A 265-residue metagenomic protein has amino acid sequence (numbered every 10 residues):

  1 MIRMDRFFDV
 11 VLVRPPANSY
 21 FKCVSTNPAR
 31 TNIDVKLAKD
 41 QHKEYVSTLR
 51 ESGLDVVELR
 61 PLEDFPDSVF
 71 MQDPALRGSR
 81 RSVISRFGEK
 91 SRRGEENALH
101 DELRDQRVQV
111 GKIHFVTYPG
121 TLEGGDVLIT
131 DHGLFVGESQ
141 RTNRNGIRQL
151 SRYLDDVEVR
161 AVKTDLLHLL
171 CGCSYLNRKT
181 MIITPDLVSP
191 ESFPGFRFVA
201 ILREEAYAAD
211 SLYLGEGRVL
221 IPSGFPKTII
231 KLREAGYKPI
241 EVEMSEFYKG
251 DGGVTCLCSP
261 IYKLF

Functional and structural regions predicted by a protein language model:
M1-F265: The feature marks the mature, well-folded catalytic cores of soluble enzymes
